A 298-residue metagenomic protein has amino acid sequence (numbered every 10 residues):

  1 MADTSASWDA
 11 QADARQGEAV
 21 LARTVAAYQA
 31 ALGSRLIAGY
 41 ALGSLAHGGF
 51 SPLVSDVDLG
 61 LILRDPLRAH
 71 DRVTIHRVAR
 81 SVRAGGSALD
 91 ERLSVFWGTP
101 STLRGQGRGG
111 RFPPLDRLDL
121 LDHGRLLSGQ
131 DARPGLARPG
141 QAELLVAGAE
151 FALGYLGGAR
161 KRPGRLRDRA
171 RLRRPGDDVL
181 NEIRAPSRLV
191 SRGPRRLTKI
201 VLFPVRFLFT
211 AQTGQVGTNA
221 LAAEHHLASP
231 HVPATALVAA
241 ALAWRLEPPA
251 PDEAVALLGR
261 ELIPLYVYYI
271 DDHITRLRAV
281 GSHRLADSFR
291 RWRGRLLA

Functional and structural regions predicted by a protein language model:
M1-Y40, D71-R72, A298: Helical scaffold of the NTase/Pol beta-like nucleotidyltransferase catalytic core
A2-D9, R77-P194, T198-V201, F207: Conserved NTP/Mg2+-binding pocket subregion across the NTase superfamily
D3, A243-A298: Terminal (often C-terminal) interaction modules
G17, G193, I200, L258-E261 (+1 more regions): Amphipathic alpha-helix face/heptad-repeat signature
V25-Y28, L45-G49, S81-R83: Short secondary-structure capping/turn segments at boundaries of alpha-helices and beta-strands
A41-G43, H47-R77, R92-W97: Catalytic metal-binding acidic patch
V205-G214: Extended, well-ordered alpha-helical segments in internal regulatory regions
Q215-L246: Short, charged amphipathic alpha-helical segments flanked by flexible coils
